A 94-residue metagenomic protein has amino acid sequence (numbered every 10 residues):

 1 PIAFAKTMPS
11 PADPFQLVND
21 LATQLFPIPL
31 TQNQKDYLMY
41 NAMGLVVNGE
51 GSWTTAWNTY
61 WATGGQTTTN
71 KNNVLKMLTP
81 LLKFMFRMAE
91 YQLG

Functional and structural regions predicted by a protein language model:
P1-G94: Flexible, low-complexity segments enriched for small/polar residues
